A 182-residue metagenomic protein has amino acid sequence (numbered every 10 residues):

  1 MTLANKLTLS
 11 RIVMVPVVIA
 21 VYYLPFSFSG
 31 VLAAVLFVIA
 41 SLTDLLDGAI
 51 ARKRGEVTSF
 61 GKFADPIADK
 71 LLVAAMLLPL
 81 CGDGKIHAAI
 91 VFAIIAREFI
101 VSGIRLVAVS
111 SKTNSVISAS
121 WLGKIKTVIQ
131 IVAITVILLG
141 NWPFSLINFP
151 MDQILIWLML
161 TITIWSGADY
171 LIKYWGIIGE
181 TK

Functional and structural regions predicted by a protein language model:
M1-K182: Alpha-helical transmembrane bundles and membrane-interface segments of multipass inner-membrane proteins
